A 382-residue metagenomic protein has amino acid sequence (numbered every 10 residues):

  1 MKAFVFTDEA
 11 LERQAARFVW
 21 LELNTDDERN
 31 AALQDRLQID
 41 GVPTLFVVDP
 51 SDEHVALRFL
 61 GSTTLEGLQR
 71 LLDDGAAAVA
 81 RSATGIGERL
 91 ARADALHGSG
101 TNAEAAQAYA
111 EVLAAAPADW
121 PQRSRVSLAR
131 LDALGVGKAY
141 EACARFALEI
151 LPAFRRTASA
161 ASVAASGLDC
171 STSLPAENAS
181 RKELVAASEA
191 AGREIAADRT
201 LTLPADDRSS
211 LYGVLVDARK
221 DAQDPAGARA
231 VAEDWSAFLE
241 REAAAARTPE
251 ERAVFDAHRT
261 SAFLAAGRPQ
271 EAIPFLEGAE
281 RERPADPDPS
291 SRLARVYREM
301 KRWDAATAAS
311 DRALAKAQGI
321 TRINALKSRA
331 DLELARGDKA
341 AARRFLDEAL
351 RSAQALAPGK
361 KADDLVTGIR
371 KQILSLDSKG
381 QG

Functional and structural regions predicted by a protein language model:
F4-N30, I39: Thiol-based oxidoreductase modules, predominantly thioredoxin-like and allied folds used for disulfide exchange
I39-R81: Non-catalytic, surface beta->alpha helical segment in thiol-disulfide oxidoreductase systems
G87, P121, R125, S210 (+4 more regions): Start-of-helix register in tetratricopeptide repeats
P117, P121, R155, D206 (+5 more regions): Short coil turns that delineate tetratricopeptide repeat
